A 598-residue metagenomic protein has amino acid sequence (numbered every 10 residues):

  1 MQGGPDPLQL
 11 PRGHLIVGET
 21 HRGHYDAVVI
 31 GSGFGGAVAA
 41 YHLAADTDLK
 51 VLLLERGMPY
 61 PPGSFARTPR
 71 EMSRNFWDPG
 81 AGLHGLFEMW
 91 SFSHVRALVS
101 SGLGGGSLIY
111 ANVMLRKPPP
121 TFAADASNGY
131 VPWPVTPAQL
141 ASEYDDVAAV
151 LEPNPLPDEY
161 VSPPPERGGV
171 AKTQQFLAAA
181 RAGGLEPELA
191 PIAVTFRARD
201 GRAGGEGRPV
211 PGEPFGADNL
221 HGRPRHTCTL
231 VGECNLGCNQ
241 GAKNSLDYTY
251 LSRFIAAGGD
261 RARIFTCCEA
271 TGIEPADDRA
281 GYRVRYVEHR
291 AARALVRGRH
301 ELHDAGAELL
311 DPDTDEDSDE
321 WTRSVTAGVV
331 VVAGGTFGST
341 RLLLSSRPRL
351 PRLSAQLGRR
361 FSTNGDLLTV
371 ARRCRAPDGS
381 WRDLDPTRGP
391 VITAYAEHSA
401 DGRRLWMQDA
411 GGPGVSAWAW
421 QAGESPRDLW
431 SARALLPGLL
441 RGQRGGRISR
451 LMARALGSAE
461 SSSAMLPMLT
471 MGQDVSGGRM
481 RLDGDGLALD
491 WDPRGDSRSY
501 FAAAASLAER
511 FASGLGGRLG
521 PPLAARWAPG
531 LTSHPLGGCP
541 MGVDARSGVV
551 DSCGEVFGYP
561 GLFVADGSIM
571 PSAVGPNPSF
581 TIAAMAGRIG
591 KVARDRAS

Functional and structural regions predicted by a protein language model:
Q2-D145, R297-G298, H303, G334 (+4 more regions): N-terminal glycine-rich phosphate/pyrophosphate-binding loop and immediately adjacent elements
H24, T271-E274, L466-L469, S476 (+1 more regions): A glycine-rich dinucleotide-binding beta-alpha-beta segment and adjacent secondary-structure elements that constitute
A126, W133-C267: Conserved redox-cofactor binding core of oxidoreductases
F215-G328: Helical element adjacent to the flavin cofactor pocket in flavoenzyme catalytic cores
R263, T271, A291-A292, D304 (+4 more regions): Mid-to-C-terminal "cap/lid" subdomains and adjacent gly/pro-rich loops that border and regulate access to redox
E424-F511: C-terminal catalytic lobe of FAD-dependent flavoproteins
A508-F511, A586-S598: Internal hydrophobic alpha-helix adjacent to the cofactor/substrate pocket in enzyme cavities
S572-G590: A conserved FAD-binding loop/helix module that cradles the flavin
